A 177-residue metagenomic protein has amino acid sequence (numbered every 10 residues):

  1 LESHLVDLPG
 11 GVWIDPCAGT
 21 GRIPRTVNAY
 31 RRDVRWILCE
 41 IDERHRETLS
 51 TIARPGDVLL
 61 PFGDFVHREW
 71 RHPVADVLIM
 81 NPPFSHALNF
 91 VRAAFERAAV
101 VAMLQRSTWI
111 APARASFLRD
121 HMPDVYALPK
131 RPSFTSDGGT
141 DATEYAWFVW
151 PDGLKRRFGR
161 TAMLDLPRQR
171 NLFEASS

Functional and structural regions predicted by a protein language model:
L1-S177: Class I S-adenosyl-L-methionine-dependent methyltransferase catalytic core
